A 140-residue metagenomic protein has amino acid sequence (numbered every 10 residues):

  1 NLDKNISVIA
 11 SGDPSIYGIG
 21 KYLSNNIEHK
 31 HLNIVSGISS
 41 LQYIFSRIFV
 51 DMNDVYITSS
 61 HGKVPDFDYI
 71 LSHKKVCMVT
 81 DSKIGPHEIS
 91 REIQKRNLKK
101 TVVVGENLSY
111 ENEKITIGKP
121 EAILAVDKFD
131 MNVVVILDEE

Functional and structural regions predicted by a protein language model:
N1, Q42-F45, V64-Y69, E88 (+1 more regions): Short, charged, surface-exposed secondary-structure boundary motifs
N1-D3, S15-I16: Short phosphate-binding loop-to-helix
L2, E28, Q94: Anion (oxyanion) recognition and catalysis
K4-S7, S11-G12: Loop/turn-to-beta-strand initiation segments
N5-I6, H73-E140: A contiguous loop/helix-start segment that scaffolds small-molecule binding in enzyme catalytic cores
I9-A10, I34-V35, V79: Active-site-adjacent beta-strand anchor residues
S11-S15, S82-I84: Short glycine-rich anion-binding loops that position phosphate/pyrophosphate groups of nucleotides and phosphorylated
P14-K74, A125, F129: Class I SAM-dependent methyltransferase SAM-binding "motif I" and its flanking Rossmann-like core
